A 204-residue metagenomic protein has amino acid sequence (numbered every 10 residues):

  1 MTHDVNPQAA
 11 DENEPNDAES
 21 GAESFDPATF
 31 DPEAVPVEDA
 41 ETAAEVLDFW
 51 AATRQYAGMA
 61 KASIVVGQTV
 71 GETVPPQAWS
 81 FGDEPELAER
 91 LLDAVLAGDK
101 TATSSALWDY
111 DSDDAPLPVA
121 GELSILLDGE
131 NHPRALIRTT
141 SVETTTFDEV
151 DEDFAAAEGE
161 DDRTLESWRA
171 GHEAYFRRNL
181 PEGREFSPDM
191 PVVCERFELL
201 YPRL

Functional and structural regions predicted by a protein language model:
T2-L136, T145-L204: Mixed-charge, low-complexity intrinsically disordered regions
